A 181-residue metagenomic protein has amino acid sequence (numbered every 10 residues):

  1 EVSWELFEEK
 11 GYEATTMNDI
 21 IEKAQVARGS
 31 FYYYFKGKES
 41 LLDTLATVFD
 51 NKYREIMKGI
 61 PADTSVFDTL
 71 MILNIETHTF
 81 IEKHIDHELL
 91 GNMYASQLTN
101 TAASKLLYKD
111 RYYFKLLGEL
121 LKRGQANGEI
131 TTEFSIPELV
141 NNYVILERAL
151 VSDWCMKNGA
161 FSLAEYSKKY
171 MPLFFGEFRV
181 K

Functional and structural regions predicted by a protein language model:
E1-W4: A short, Lys/Arg-enriched amphipathic alpha-helix from helix-turn-helix/homeodomain DNA-binding modules
L6-S40, T44: Helix-turn-helix
E9-E13, H84, N127: Short coil/turn segments at alpha/beta junctions that flank glycine-rich nucleotide-binding fingerprints
T44, K58-H84, I136-Y143, A164: Hydrophobic alpha-helical connector segments
A46-Y53: Short, basic, alpha-helical segments at the C-terminal edge of helix-turn-helix-like DNA-binding modules
D68, K105-D110, A126-N142, S162-E165: All-alpha amphipathic helical-bundle segments outside canonical DNA-binding/catalytic cores that form hydrophobic
I72-F80, K115, E119-N127, V144-L146 (+1 more regions): C-terminal peripheral helix-coil segments that are non-catalytic and often amphipathic
T79-G118, E129: Short secondary-structure transition hinges
